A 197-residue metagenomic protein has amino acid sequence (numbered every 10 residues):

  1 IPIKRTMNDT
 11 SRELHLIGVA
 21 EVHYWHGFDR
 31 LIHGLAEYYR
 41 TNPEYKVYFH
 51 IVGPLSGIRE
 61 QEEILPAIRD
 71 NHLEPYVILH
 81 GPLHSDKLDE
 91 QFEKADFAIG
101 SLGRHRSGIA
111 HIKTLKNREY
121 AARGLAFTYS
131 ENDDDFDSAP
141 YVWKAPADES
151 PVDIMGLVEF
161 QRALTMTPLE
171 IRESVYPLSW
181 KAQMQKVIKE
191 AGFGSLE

Functional and structural regions predicted by a protein language model:
R5, E149-E197: A charged, aromatic-enriched C-terminal amphipathic alpha-helix characteristic of glycosyltransferases across folds
M7-H26, I32-L35, H50: Conserved donor-binding/catalytic core segment of Leloir-type glycosyltransferases
V19-Y24, L55-S56, L83: Short donor-sugar binding/catalytic loops of nucleotide-sugar-dependent glycosyltransferases, especially enzymes
H26, D86-E90, A98-E119, T128-A139: Nucleotide-sugar-dependent
I32-Y39, I68: A conserved amphipathic alpha-helix that caps or lines the catalytic cleft of carbohydrate- and lipid-modifying enzymes
G53, Q61-E90, F97: Nucleotide-activated donor-binding/catalytic signature segment of Leloir-type glycosyltransferases, i.e., the conserved
E93-K94, A122: Flexible glycine/serine/alanine-rich "lid" or loop that lines and gates the nucleotide-sugar donor pocket in diverse
A139-D148: A short acidic/histidine/glycine-rich donor-binding loop in glycosyltransferase catalytic cores
